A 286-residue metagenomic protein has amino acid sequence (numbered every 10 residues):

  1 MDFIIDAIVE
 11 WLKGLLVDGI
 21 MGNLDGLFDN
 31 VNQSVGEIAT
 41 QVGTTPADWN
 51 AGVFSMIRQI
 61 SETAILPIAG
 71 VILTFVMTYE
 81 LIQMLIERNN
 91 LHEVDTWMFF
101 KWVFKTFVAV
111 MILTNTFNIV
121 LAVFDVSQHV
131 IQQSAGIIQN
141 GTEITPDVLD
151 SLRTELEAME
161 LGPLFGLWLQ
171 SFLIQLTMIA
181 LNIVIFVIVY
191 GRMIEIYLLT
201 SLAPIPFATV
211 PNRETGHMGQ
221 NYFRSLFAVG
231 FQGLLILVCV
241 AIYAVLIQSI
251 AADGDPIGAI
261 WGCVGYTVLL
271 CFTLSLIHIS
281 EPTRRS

Functional and structural regions predicted by a protein language model:
M1-I72: Binding/recognition "hotspot" determinant
I72-V110, L202-G216: Hydrophobic transmembrane alpha-helix segments characteristic of membrane transport and insertion machinery
K105, A109, Q220-V240, A244 (+1 more regions): Pore-lining and gate-forming transmembrane alpha-helices of multi-pass membrane transport proteins
M111, N115, F172, L176 (+7 more regions): Hydrophobic alpha-helical segments of membrane proteins
I112-T145: Functional transmembrane-helix hotspots
Q132-I174: Membrane-interface interhelical connector segments
L149-L164, A244-V264: Membrane-interfacial helix-loop-helix connectors in multipass membrane proteins
S275-S286: Residue-level detector of conserved catalytic or cofactor/ligand-binding positions in enzyme active sites
